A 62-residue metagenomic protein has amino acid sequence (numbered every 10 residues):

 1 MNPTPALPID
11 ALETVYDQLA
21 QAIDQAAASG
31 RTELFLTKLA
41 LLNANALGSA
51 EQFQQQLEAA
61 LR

Functional and structural regions predicted by a protein language model:
M1-D24: N-terminal acidic leader/helix
P5-P8, S29, A46: Short, N-terminal intrinsically disordered low-complexity segments that are rich in Pro/Gly and polar/charged residues
A20, A40-A44, E58: Amphipathic alpha-helical segments within well-ordered protein domains
A22, A26, Q54-Q56: Long, amphipathic alpha-helical "stalk/connector" segments that mediate intersubunit docking and mechanical coupling
A26-L36: Structural motif
L34-Q52: Short, charge-rich amphipathic interface segments used for partner binding and complex assembly
G48-R62: Short, charged early-sequence alpha-helical segments and their helix-coil boundaries
